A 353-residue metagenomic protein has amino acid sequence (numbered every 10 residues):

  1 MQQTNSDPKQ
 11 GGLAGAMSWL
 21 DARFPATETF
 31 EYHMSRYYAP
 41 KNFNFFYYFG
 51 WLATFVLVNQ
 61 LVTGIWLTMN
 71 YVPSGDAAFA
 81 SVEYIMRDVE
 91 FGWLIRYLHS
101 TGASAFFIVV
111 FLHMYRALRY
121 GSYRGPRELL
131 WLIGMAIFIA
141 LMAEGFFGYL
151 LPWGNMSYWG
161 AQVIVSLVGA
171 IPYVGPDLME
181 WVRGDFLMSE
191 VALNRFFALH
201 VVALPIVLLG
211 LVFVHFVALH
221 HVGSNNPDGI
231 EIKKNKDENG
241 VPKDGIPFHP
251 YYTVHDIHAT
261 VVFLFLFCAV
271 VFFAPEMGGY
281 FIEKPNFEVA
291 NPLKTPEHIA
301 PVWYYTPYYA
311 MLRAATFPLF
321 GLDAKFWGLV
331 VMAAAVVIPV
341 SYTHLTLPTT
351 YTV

Functional and structural regions predicted by a protein language model:
Q2-M69: Hydrophobic alpha-helical membrane-insertion signals
T27-S35, A105-L118, A335-P339: Central hydrophobic cores of alpha-helical transmembrane segments in multi-pass inner-membrane proteins across all
Y38-W51, L118-I139, N155, W159-G160 (+2 more regions): Membrane-interfacial loop-to-helix junctions in multi-pass inner-membrane proteins
N44, L67-L98, Y149-A198, G279-L322: Membrane-interface interhelical loops and short amphipathic "cap" helices that link adjacent transmembrane segments
L57-G75, A269-G279: Alpha-helical transmembrane segments of multi-pass membrane proteins
F107-H113, I137-E180, L204-D228: Transmembrane-helix bundle segments that line or gate the permeation/cavity pathway in multi-pass membrane proteins
N194-H298: Long, contiguous internal "core" modules enriched in hydrophobic/ aromatic residues
T343-T349: Conserved small/polar residues in nucleotide/adenosyl-binding loops
